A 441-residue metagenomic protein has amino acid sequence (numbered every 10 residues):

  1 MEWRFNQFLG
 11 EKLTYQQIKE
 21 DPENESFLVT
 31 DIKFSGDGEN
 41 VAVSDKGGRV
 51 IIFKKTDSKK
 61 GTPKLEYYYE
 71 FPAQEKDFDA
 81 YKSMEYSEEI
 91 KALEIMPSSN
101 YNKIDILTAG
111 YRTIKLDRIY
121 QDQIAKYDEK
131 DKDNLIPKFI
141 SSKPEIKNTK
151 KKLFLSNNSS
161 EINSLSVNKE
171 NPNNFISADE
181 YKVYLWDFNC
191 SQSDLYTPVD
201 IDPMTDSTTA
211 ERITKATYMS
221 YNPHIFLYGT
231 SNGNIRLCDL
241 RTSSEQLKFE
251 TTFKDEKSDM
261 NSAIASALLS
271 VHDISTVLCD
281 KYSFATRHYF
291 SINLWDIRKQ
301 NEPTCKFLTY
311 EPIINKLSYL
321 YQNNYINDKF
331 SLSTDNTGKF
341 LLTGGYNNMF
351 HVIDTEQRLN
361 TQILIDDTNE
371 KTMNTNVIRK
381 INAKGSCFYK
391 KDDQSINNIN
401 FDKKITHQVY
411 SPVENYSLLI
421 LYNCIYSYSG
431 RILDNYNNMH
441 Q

Functional and structural regions predicted by a protein language model:
M1-E25, S58-E89, R118-I162, Y184-T217 (+5 more regions): Inter-blade linker and blade-boundary elements of WD-repeat/beta-propeller domains
I18-V50, E88-P97, N163-L165: Beta-strand-rich domains and repeat architectures in extracellular enzymes and scaffolds, especially beta-propellers
I32-G38, L93-K103, L165-P172, A216-P223 (+4 more regions): Loop/turn segments within WD40 beta-propeller blades
V41-S44, D105-G110, F175-D179, F226-G229 (+3 more regions): Conserved beta-strand element within WD40/beta-propeller blades
V50-K55, I114-Y120, V183-N189, I235-D239 (+3 more regions): WD40-repeat beta-propellers
I95-D122: Hydrophobic alpha-helical hairpins/lids featuring a short glycine-rich hinge
S275-L294, R298, Q322-R379: Loop/turn-rich, solvent-exposed surfaces of beta-rich toroidal or solenoidal domains
T406-Q441: Blade-level signature of beta-propeller repeat domains, shared across WD40, Kelch, NHL, RCC1 and BNR/Asp-box propellers
